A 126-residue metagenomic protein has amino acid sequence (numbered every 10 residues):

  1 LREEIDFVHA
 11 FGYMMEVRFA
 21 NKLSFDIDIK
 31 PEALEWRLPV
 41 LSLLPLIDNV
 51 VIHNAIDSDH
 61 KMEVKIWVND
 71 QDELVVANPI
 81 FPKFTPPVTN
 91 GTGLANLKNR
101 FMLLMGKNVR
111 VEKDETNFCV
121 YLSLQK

Functional and structural regions predicted by a protein language model:
L1-S123: Two-component histidine phosphotransfer core
